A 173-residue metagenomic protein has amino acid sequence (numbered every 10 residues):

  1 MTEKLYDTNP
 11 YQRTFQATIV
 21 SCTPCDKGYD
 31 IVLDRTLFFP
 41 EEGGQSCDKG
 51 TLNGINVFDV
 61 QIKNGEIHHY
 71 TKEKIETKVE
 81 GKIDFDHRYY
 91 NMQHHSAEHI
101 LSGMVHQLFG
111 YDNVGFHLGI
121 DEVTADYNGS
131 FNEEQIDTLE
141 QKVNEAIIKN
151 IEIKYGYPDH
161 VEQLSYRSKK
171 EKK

Functional and structural regions predicted by a protein language model:
M1-K173: A glycine- and charged-residue-rich anion-binding loop/surface
